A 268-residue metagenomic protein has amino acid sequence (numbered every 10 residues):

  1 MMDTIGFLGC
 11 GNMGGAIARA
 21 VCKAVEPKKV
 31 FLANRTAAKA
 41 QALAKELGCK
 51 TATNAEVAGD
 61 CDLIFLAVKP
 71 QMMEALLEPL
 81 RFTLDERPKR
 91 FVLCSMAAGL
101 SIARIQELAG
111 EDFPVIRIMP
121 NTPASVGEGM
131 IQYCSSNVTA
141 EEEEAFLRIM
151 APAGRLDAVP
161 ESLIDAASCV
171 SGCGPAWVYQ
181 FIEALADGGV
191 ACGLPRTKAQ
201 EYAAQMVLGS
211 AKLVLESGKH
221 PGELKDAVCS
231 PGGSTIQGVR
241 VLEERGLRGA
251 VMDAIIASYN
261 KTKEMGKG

Functional and structural regions predicted by a protein language model:
M1-G59, E128-G129, V190-C192: NAD(P)+-binding Rossmann beta1-loop-alpha1 motif at the extreme N-terminus of oxidoreductases
I17, F31, A37, E46-L47 (+1 more regions): Rossmann-like NAD(P)(H) cofactor-binding subdomain of soluble oxidoreductases
V30, A40, M73, P195-A203 (+2 more regions): Small-residue helix-packing motif on alpha-helices
R104-P114, M130-A166, V178-E216: Internal alpha-helical scaffold of NAD(P)-dependent oxidoreductase catalytic cores
I116, I164-C169, P221-D226: Short pre-catalytic strand/loop immediately N-terminal to key active-site residues, enriched for Gly-Thr
A204-G268: NAD(P)-dependent Rossmann-like dehydrogenase/reductase catalytic/cofactor-binding core
